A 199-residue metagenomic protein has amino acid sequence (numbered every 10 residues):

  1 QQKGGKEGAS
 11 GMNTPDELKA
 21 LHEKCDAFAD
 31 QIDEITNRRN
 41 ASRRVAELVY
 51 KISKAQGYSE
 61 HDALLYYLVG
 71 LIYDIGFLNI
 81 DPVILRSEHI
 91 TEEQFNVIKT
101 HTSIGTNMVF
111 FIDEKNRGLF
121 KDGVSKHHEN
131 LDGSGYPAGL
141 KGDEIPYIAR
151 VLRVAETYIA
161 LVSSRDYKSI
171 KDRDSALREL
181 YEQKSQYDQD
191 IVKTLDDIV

Functional and structural regions predicted by a protein language model:
Q1-G11: Short, Lys/Arg-enriched N-terminal segments with co-localized hydrophobic residues within the first ~10-30 amino acids
N13-V199: Histidine- and acidic-residue-rich, metal-dependent catalytic cores
